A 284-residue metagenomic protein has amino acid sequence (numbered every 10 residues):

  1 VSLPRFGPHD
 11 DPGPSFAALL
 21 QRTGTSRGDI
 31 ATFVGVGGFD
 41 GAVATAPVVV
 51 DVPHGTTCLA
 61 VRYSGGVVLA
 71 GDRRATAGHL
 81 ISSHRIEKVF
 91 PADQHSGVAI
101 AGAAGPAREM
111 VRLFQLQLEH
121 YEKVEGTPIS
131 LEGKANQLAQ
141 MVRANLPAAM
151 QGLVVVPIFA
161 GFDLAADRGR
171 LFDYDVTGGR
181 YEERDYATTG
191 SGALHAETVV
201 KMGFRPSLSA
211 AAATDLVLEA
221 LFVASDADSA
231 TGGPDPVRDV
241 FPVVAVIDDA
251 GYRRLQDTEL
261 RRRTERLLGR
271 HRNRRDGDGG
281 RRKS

Functional and structural regions predicted by a protein language model:
V1-S284: Long, low-complexity N-terminal extensions
